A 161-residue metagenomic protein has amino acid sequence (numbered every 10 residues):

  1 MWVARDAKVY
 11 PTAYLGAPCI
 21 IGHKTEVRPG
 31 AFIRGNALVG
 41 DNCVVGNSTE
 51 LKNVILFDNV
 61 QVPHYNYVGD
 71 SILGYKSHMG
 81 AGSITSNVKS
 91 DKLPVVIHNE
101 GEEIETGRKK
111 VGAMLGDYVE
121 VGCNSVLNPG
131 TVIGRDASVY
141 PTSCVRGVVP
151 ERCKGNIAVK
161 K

Functional and structural regions predicted by a protein language model:
M1-F32: Extended, small-residue-rich solenoid/repeat segments and analogous flexible loops that form exposed scaffolds
W2, I20, L38, M114 (+1 more regions): ABC ATPase A-loop
G16, V44, K109: Short, flexible, glycine/charge-rich loop motifs used to bind or transfer phosphoryl groups or to couple energy/partner
G22-H23, G40-D41, K52, G69: The repeat-register position in solenoid repeat domains
T25-P29, G40-G46, T106: Active-site-adjacent structural elements in folded domains
N47-S48, N53-K161: Glycine-rich hexapeptide-repeat left-handed beta-helix
